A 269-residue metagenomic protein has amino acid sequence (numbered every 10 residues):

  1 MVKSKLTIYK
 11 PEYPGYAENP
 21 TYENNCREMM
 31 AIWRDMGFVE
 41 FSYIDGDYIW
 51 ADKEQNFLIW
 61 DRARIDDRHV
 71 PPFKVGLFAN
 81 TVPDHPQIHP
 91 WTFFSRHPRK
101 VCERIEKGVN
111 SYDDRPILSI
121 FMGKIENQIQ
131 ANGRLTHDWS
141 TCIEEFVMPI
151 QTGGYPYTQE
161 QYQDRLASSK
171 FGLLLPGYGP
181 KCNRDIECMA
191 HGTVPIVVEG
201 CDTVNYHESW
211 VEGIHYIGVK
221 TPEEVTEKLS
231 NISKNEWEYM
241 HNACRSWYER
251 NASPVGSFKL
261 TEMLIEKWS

Functional and structural regions predicted by a protein language model:
M1-I186, A190, V197-I214, G218 (+1 more regions): Nucleotide-sugar donor-binding catalytic core of glycosyltransferases
R165, E224, A243: Charged catalytic carboxylate motif
I217-E238: C-terminal "capping" alpha-helix adjacent to the active site of nucleotide-linked donor transferases in cell-envelope
K234-S269: A charged, aromatic-enriched C-terminal amphipathic alpha-helix characteristic of glycosyltransferases across folds
